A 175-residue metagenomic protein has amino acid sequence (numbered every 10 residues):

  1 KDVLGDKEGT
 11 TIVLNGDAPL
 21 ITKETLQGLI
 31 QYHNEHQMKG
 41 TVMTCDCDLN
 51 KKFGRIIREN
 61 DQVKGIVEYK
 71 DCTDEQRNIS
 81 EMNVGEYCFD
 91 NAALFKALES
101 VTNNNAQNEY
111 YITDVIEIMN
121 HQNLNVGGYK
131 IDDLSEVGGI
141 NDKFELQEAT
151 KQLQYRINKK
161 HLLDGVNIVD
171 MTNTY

Functional and structural regions predicted by a protein language model:
K1-N60, V84, C88-N91, K96-A97 (+1 more regions): Conserved beta-loop-beta/alpha segment of the NTase-like Rossmann-fold superfamily that binds/positions NTPs
D2-D6, N34-E35, D61, E99-N103 (+2 more regions): Generic secondary-structure signature for well-ordered alpha-helical cores
T41-D48, V67, Y110, T174: Beta-strand->loop->alpha-helix junctions that form or flank phosphate-binding loops in nucleotide-handling enzymes
D61-R77: Short, flexible, basic/aromatic active-site loop/helix in glycosyltransferases
I66, A97, A149: Residues that scaffold the ATP/ADP-binding catalytic core of kinase and kinase-like folds
E75-C88, T102-A106, V137: A short glycine-threonine-serine/GTX helix/turn-capping micro-motif
Q76, L94, G127: Glycine-rich phosphate-binding loops of nucleotide-dependent enzymes
Q107-Y175: Left-handed beta-helix
